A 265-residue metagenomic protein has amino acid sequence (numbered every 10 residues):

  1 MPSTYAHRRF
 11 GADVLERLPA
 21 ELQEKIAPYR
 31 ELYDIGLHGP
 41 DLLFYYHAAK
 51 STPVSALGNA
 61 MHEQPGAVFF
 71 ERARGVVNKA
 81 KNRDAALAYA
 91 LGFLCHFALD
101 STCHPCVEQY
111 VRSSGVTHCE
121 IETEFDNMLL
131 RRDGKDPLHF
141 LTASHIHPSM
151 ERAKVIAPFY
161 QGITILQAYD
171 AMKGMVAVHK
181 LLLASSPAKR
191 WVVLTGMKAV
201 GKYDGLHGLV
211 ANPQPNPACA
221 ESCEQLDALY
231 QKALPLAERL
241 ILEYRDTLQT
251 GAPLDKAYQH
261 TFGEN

Functional and structural regions predicted by a protein language model:
M1-A90, L94-N265: N-terminal leader/auxiliary helical segments
